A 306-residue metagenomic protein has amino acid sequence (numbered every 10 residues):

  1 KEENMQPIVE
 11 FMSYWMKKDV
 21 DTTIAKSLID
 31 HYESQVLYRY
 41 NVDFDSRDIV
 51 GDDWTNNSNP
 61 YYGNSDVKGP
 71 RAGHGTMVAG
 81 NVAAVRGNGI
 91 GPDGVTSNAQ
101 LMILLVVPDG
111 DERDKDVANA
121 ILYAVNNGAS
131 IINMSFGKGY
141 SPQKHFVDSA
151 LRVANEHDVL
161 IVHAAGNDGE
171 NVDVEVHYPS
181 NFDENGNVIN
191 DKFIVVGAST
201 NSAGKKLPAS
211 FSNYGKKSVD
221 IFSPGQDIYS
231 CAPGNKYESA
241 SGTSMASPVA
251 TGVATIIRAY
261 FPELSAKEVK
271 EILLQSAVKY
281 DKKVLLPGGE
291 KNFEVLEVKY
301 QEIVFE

Functional and structural regions predicted by a protein language model:
E2-G73, L104-N190, P233-S247: Substrate-binding/access-modulating region of protease and related hydrolase catalytic domains
G75, A79-V82, G89, A118-I121 (+7 more regions): Extracytoplasmic/secreted envelope proteins and their assembly/folding machinery, especially bacterial periplasmic
M77-N98, L122-N127, E184-N185, I256-L264: Flexible, small-residue-rich helix->loop connector segments that border functional cores
V78, N88-G89, G110-D114, A203-L207 (+2 more regions): Short, solvent-exposed loop/turn elements at domain surfaces
N81-V85, T96-A99, L104-P108, M134-K138 (+7 more regions): Active-site-proximal beta-strand/loop segments in catalytic clefts of secreted hydrolases
G87-I90, V174, A203-K206, S223 (+3 more regions): Residue-level signal for pocket-adjacent positions within structured domains
V125-N127, I131-M134, H145, D191-V195 (+1 more regions): C-terminal subdomain of the subtilisin-like protease fold in secreted/lumenal serine endopeptidases
V159, H177-A259, E263, K267: Extracellular S/T/G-rich loop segment that most often corresponds to the catalytic His/Ser-adjacent loop
